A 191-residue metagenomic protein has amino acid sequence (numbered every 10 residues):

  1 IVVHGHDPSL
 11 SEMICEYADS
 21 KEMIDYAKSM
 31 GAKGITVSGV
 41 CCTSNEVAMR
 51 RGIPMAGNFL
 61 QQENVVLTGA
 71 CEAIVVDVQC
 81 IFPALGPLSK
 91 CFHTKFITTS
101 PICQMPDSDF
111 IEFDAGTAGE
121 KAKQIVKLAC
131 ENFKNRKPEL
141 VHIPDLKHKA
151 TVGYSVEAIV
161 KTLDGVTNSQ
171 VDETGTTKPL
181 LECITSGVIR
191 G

Functional and structural regions predicted by a protein language model:
I1-G191: Metallocofactor- and cofactor-centric catalytic cores in central/energy metabolism, strongly enriched
